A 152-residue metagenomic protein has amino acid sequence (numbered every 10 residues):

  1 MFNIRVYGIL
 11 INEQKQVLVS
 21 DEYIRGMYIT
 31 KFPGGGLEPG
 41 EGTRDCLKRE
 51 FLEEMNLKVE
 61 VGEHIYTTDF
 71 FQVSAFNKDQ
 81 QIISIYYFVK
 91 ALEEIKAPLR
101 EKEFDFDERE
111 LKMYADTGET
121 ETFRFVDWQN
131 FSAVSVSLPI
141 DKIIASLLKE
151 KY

Functional and structural regions predicted by a protein language model:
M1-F32, A91: N-terminal strand-loop-strand
N3-Y7, I82-Y86, T120: Short hydrophobic/aromatic beta-strand or adjacent loop that forms the aromatic wall/cage of a ligand/substrate-binding
L10, F88-K90, R124-D127: Short, well-ordered beta-strand micro-motif
E13, H64-T67, E94: Residue-level recognition of beta-strand microenvironments
M27-T30, A97-Y152: Nudix hydrolase/Nudix homology domain
F32-P33, L37-Y66: The catalytic Nudix box helix
L37, A91, W128-F131: Hydrophobic pocket-lining residues within nucleotide cofactor-binding pockets
Q72-D105, L147: Active-site-adjacent beta-strand/loop module that shapes the phosphate/pyrophosphate-binding cleft
